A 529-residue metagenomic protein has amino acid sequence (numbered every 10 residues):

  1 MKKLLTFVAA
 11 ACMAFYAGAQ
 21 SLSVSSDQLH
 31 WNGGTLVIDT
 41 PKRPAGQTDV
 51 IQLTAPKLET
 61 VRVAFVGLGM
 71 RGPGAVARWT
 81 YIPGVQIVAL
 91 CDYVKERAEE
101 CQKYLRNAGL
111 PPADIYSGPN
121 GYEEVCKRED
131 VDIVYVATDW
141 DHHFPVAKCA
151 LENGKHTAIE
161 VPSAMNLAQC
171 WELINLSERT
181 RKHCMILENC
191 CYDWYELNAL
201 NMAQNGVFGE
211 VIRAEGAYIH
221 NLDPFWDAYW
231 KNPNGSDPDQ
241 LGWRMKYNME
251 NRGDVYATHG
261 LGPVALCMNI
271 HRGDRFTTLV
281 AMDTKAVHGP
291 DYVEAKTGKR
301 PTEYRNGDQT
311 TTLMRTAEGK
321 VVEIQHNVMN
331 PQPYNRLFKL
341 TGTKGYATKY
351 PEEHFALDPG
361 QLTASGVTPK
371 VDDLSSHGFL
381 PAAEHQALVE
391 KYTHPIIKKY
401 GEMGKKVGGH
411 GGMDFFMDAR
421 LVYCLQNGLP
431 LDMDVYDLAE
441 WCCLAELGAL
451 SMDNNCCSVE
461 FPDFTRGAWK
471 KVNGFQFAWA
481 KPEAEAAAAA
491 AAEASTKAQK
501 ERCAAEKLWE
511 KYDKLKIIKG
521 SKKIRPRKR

Functional and structural regions predicted by a protein language model:
K2-F7: Sec-dependent signal peptide recognition, specifically the positively charged N-region followed immediately by
A10-A17: Hydrophobic h-region of N-terminal signal peptides that target proteins for export in Gram-negative bacteria
S21-A108: N-terminal Rossmann-like dinucleotide-binding module
S21-V37, P41-A45, I51, P73-G74 (+4 more regions): C-terminal helical cap and adjacent loop that interface with cofactors, partners, or active-site loops
A113-V131: A structured beta-alpha segment of the ubiquitous adenosine-cofactor-binding alpha/beta core
I133, D139-W140, F144-Y192, G206: Beta-strand-loop-alpha-helix segment that lines the small-molecule cofactor/substrate pocket of alpha/beta enzymes
H183-M185, C190-Y304: Predominantly a Rossmann-like dinucleotide-binding segment in NAD(P)-dependent oxidoreductases
I324-N335: Glycine-rich phosphate/pyrophosphate-binding beta-alpha loops
